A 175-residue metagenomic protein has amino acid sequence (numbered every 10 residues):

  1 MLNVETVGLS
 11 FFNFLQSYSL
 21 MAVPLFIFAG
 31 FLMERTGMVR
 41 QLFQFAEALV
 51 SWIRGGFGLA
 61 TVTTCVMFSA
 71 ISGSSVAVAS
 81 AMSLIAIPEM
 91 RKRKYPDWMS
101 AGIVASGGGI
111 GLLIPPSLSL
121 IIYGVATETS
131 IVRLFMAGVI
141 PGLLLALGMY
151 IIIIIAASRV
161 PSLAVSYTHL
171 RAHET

Functional and structural regions predicted by a protein language model:
L2-E89: Membrane-embedded alpha-helical segments and adjacent helix-loop junctions characteristic of multi-pass solute
S10-S17, V132-I140: Interfacial loop-to-helix junctions that mark the boundaries of transmembrane helices in multi-pass membrane
L20, F26, G73-A77, G111 (+2 more regions): Alpha-helical transmembrane segments and their lipid-water interface positions in multi-pass membrane proteins
V23, G55-S69, R93-I110, L134: Alpha-helical transmembrane segments of multi-pass membrane proteins
G37, I85, E89-W98, A126-T129: Juxtamembrane helix-boundary/capping and inter-helix hinge elements in multi-pass membrane proteins
F68, I103-I122, V139-G148: Membrane-embedded alpha-helical segments of transport systems, primarily multispan ion/solute transporters
Y123, R133-Y167: Juxtamembrane and boundary regions of transmembrane helices in multi-pass small-molecule transporters and channels
T168-T175: Conserved small/polar residues in nucleotide/adenosyl-binding loops
